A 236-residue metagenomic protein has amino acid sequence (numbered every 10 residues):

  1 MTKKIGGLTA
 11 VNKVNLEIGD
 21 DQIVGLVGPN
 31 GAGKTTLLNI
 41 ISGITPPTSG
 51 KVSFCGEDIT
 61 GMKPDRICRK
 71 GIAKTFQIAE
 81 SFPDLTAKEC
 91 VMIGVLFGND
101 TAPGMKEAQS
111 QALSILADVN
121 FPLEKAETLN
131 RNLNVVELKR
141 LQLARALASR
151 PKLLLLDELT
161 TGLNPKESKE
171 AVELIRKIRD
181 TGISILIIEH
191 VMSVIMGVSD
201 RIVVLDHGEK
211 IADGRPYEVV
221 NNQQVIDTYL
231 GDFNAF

Functional and structural regions predicted by a protein language model:
M1-F236: Glycine-rich phosphate-binding loops of nucleotide-dependent enzymes
